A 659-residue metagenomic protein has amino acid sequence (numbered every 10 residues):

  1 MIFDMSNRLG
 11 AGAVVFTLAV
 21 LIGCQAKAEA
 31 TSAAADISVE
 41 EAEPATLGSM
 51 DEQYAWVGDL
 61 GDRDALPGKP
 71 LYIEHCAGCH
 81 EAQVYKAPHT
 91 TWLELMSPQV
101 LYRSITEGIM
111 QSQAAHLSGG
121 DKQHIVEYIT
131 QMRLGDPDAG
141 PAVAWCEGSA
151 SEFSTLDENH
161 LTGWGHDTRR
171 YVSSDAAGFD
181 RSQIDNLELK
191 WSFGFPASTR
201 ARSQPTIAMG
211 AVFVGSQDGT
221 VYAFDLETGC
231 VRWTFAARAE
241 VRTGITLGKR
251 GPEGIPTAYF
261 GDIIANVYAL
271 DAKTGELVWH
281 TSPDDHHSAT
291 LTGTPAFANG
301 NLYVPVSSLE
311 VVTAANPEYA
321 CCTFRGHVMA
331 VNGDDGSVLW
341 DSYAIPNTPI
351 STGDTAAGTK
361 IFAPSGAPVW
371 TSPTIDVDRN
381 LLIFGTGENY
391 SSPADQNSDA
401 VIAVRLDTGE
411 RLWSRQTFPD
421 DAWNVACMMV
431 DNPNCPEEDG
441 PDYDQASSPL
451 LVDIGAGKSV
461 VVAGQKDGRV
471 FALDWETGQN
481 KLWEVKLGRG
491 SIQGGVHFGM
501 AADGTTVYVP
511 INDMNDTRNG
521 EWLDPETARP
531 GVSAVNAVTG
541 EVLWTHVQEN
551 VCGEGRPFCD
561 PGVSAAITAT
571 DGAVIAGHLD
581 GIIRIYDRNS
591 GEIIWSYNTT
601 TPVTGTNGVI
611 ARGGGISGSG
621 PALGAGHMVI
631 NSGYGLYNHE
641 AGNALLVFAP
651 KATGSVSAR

Functional and structural regions predicted by a protein language model:
I37-E41, A87-G135, N631: Extracytoplasmic electron-transfer domains, predominantly the class I c-type cytochrome c fold
V39-L71, A142, S149: Electrostatic cytochrome c docking/interface patches
G68-Q83, L101, I125, I129: The canonical Cys-X-X-Cys-His
C146-L189: Blade/loop signatures of beta-propeller domains
E158-G165, S198-T220, A239-V267, T290-A320 (+8 more regions): Repeat-blade elements of multi-bladed beta-propeller folds
G194-F195, S282-D285, D341-A363, L412-G440 (+3 more regions): Surface-exposed loop and turn segments in beta-propeller and other repeat-based domains that flank or scaffold
D225-T228, D271-T274, N332-D335, L406-T408 (+4 more regions): Short loop/turn segments that connect beta-strands within beta-propeller blades
F324-G336, N397-E410, A528-G540, N643-G654: Beta-propeller blade signature
